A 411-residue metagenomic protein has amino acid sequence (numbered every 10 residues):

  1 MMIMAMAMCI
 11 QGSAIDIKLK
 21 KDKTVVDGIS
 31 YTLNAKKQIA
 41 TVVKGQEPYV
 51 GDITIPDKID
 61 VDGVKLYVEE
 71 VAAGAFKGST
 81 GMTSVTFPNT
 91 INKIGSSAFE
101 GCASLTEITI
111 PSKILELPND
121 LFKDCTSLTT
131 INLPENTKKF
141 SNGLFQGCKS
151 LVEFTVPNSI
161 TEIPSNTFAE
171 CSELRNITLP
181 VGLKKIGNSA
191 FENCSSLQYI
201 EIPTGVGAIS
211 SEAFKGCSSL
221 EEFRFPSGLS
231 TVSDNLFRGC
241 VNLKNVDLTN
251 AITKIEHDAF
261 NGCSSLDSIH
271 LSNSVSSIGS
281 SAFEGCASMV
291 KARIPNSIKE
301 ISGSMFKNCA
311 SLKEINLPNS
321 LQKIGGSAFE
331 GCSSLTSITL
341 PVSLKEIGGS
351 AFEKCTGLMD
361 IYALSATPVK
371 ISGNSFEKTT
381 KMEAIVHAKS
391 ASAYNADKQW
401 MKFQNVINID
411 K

Functional and structural regions predicted by a protein language model:
M1-C9: Bacterial N-terminal signal peptides
G12-D16: Boundary at the C-terminal end of the N-terminal hydrophobic targeting segment
I17, T24, I53-T54: Generic detection of short hydrophobic beta-strand segments and adjacent strand-loop junctions
K20-D22, S392: Glycine-centered loop/turn motifs
K23-Q46: GGW-centered surface loops in extracellular recognition modules
A35-Q38, P48-E70, T80-K93, A103-E116 (+13 more regions): Structural signature of tandem-repeat unit edges
A72-A75, G95-E100, P118-K123, S141-Q146 (+10 more regions): Consensus positions within tandem repeat domains that build extended binding/scaffold surfaces
N374-F376, S392-F403: Short, aromatic/basic amphipathic alpha-helical patches
